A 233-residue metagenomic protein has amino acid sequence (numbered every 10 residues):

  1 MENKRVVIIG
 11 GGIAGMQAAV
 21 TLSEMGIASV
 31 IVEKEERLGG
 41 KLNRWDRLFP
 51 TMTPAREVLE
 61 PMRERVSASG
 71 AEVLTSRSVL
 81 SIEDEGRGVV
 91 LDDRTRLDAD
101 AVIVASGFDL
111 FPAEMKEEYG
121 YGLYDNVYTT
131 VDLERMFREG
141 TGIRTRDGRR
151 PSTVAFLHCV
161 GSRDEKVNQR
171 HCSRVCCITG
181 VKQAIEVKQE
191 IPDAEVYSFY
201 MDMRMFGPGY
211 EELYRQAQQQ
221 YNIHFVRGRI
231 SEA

Functional and structural regions predicted by a protein language model:
M1-G39, R56, S76, I82 (+1 more regions): Rossmann-like dinucleotide/flavin-binding elements
V7, A14, T21, E60-F111 (+2 more regions): Feature captures the FAD/FMN-dependent oxidoreductase FAD-binding
N43-V79, E117-V131, K182-E186, G209-A233: N-terminal glycine-rich dinucleotide-binding loop that anchors FAD/FMN and/or NAD(P) in oxidoreductases
R94, P192-D193, N222: Residue-level recognition of short, structured coil/turn motifs that connect secondary structure elements
